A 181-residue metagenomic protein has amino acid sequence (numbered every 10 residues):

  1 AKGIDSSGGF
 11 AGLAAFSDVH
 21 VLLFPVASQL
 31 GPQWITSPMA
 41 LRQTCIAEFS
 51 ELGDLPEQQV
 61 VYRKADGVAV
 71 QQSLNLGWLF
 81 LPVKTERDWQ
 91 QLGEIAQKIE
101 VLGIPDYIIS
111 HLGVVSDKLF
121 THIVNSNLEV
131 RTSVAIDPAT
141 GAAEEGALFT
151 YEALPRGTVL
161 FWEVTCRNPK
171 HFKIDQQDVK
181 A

Functional and structural regions predicted by a protein language model:
A1-A181: Basic, Gly/Ser/Thr-rich N-terminal segments that form RNA-phosphate-binding interfaces in CRISPR RAMP
